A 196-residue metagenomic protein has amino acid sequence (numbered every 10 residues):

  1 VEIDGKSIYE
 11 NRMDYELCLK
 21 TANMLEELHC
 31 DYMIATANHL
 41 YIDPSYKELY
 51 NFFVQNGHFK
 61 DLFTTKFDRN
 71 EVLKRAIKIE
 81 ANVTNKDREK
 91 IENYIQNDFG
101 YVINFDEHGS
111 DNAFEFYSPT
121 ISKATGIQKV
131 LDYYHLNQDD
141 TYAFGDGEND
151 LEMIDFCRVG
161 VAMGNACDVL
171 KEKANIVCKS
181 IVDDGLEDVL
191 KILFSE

Functional and structural regions predicted by a protein language model:
V1-E2, Y32: Short beta-strand scaffold segments in enzyme catalytic cores
E2-L19: Glycine/small-residue-rich loop that forms an oxyanion/phosphate-binding "nest" at active or ligand-binding sites
D4-K6, P44-E48, E115-Y117, A174-I176 (+1 more regions): Short secondary-structure transition/capping segments
Y9-R12, E48-F53, S180-I181, F194-S195: Short, hinge-like loop/turn segments at secondary-structure boundaries
C18-K20, M24, L28-F144, E148 (+1 more regions): Conserved acidic, metal-coordinating active-site core of Asp-based, Mg2+-dependent phosphoryl-transfer enzymes
T36, M163-G164: Beta->alpha turn/N-cap motifs
Y134, F156, G164-E196: Asp-based, Mg2+/Mn2+-dependent phosphohydrolase catalytic module
Y142-F144, V161, C178: Hydrophobic/aromatic beta-strand patches that form the interior of the parallel beta-sheet core in alpha/beta enzyme
